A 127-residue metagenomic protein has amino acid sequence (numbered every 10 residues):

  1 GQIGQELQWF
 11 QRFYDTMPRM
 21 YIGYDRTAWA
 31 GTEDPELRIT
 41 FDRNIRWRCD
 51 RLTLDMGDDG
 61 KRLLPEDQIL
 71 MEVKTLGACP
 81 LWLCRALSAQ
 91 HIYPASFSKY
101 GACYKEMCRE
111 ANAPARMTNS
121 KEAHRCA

Functional and structural regions predicted by a protein language model:
G1-A127: Phosphate-end processing signature that detects enzymes handling 5′-triphosphorylated RNA and polyphosphate
